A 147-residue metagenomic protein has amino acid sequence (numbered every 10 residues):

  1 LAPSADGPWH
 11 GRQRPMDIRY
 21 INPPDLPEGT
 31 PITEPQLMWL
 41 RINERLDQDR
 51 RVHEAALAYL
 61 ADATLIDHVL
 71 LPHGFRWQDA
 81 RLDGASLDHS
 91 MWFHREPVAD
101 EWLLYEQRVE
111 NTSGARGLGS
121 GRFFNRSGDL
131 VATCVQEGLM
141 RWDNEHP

Functional and structural regions predicted by a protein language model:
L1-P147: Terminal targeting signals and extreme-terminal segments of soluble enzymes
